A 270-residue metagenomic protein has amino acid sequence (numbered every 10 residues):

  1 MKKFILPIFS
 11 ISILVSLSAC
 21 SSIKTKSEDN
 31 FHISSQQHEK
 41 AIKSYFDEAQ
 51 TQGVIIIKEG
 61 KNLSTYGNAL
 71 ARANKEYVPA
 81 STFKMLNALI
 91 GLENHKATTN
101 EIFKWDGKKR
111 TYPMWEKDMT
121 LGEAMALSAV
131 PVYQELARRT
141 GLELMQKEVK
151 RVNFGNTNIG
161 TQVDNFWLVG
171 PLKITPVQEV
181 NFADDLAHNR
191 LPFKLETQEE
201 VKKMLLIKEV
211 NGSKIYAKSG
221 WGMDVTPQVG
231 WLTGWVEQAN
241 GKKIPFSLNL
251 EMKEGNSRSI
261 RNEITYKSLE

Functional and structural regions predicted by a protein language model:
M1-I23: Sec-dependent N-terminal signal peptides of Gram-positive bacterial secreted proteins and lipoproteins
C20-S44, R139-G141, R190-V210, S219-E270: Structured C-terminal helix/loop/strand segments within mature extracytoplasmic catalytic/sensor domains
I23-K75: Beta-lactamase-like hydrolase cores
N30-F31, E101-Q146, G155, L172: Conserved catalytic neighborhood of penicillin-recognizing serine enzymes
N68-N74, K117-D118, A126-Y133, G160-W167 (+1 more regions): Flexible glycine/proline-enriched surface loops and loop-helix/loop-strand junctions
E76-E101, A124, F246: Active-site SXXK
L92-K108, F193-Q198: Short, well-structured active-site flanking segments
T120, E135-A183, H188: Mid-domain, small-residue-enriched loop/turn segments at the edges of structured enzyme/sensor domains
